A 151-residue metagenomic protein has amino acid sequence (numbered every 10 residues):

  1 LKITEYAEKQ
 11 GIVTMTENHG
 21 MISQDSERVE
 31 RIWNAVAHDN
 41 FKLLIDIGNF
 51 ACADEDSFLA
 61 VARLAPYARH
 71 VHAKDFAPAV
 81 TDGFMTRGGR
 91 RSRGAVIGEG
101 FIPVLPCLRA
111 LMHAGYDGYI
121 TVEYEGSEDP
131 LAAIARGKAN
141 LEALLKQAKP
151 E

Functional and structural regions predicted by a protein language model:
L1-L43, R63, E151: Active-site acidic/histidine proton-transfer and metal-coordination neighborhood in alpha/beta enzyme cores
K2, R28-R31, P106, R136 (+1 more regions): Alpha-helical elements of Rossmann-like donor-binding domains used by nucleotide-donor carbohydrate transfer enzymes
K2-V13, P106-D117, Q147-A148: A structural motif corresponding to the C-terminal end of an alpha-helix and its immediate exit/capping segment
E5, N34, A62, R109-M112 (+1 more regions): Surface-exposed alpha-helical segments enriched in charged/polar residues
I12, E17-M21, D46-C52, K74-P78 (+1 more regions): Active-site beta-loop-alpha junctions enriched in small/polar residues
T14, D46, V71, I97 (+3 more regions): Conserved, mostly hydrophobic/aromatic
S26-E30, A51-Y116: Gly/Pro-rich active-site loop or hairpin
P130-P150: C-terminal helical cap(s) of enzyme catalytic domains, especially alpha/beta-barrels
